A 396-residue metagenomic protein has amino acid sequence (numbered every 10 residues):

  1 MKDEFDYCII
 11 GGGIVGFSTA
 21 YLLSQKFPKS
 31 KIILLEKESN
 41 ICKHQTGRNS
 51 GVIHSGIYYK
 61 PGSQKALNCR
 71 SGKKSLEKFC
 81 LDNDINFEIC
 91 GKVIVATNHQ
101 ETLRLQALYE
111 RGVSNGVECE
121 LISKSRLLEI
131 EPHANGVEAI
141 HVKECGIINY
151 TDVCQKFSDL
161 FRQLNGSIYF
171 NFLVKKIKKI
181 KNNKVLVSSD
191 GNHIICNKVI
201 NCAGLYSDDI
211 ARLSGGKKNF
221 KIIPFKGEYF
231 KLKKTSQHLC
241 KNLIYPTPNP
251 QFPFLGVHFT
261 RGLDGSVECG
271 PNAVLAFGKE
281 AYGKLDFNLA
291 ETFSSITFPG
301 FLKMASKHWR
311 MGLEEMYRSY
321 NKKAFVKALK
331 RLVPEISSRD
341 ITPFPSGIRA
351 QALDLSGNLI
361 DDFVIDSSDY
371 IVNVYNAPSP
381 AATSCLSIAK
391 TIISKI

Functional and structural regions predicted by a protein language model:
K2-V15, I33: Beta1/beta-strand and adjacent pyrophosphate-binding region of the FAD-binding site in flavoprotein oxidoreductases
E4, N86-A96, L108, L121-K124 (+4 more regions): Helix-loop-beta segment of a Rossmann-like dinucleotide-binding subdomain
S18, I177-N288: Flavin-dependent oxidoreductases
S24-G47: Glycine-rich FAD pyrophosphate-binding loop
G51-R126, G136, G256-V257, G278 (+1 more regions): Dinucleotide-binding Rossmann-like beta1-alpha1 core, especially the glycine-rich loop that anchors the ADP
K60-S71, V95-L105, I140-L160, Y169 (+2 more regions): Short beta-strand to alpha-helix junction loop
I140-K198, C202, Y206-D209, S384-K395: Helical element adjacent to the flavin cofactor pocket in flavoenzyme catalytic cores
P299, M304-I396: C-terminal catalytic lobe of FAD-dependent flavoproteins
